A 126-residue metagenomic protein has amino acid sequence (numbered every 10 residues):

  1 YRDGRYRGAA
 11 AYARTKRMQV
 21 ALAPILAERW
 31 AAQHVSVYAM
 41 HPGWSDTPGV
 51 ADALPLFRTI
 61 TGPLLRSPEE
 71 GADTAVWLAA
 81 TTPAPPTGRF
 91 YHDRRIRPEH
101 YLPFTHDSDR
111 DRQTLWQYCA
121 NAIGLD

Functional and structural regions predicted by a protein language model:
Y1-H34, H41-T61: Catalytic loop of short-chain dehydrogenase/reductase
G4, H106-R110: Alpha/beta-hydrolase superfamily serine-hydrolase fold, recognizing
A32, N121-A122: Residues at alpha-helix termini
S36-Y38, R89: Rossmann-like NAD(H)/NADP(H) cofactor-binding core
T61-Y101, D109-Q113, Q117, N121: C-terminal helical subdomain
